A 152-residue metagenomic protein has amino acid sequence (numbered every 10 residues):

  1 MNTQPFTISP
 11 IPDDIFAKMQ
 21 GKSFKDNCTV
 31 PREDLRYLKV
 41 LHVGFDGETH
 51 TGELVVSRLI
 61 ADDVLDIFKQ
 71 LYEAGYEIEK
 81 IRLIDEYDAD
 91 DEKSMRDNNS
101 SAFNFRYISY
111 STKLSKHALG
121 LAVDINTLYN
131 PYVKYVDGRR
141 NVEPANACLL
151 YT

Functional and structural regions predicted by a protein language model:
M1-V43: N-terminal module-boundary/linker segments of secreted carbohydrate-active enzymes
G21-T29, D88-D91, Y110-K113: Intrinsically disordered, low-complexity boundary segments flanking structured domains
K22-K25, H50-S57, Y107-S109: N-terminal post-signal-peptidase region of extra-cytosolic proteins
V30-M95: Active-site acidic/histidine clusters and adjacent loop/turn architecture that either coordinate catalytic ions
F45-G47, D85-D88, S109-Y110, L128-V133: Solvent-exposed loop/turn segments at secondary-structure junctions within structured extracellular/periplasmic domains
M95-Y107, S111-T127: Mid-length scaffold segments of soluble, non-membrane domains
H117-N146: Catalytic cores of peptidoglycan-degrading enzymes
Y151-T152: Conserved small/polar residues in nucleotide/adenosyl-binding loops
